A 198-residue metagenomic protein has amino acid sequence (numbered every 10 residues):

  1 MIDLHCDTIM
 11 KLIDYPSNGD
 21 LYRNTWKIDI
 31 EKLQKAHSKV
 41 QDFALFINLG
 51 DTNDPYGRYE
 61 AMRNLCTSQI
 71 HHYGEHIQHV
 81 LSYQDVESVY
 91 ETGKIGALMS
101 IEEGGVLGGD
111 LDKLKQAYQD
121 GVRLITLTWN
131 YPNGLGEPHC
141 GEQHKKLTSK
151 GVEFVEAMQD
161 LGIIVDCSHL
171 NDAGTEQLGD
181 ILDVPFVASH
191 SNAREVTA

Functional and structural regions predicted by a protein language model:
M1-H144, R194-A198: N-terminal hydrophobic targeting/anchoring segments and the immediately downstream early-domain regions of hydrolases
G109-Q119, G141-V187: Histidine/acidic residue-rich metal-binding segments in metalloenzymes
N130, L170, S191: An acidic- and aromatic-residue-enriched active-site/binding cleft used to recognize and process polar
P185, H190-V196: Acidic, glycine-rich loop-and-beta core segments that form the ion-binding/anion-interacting portion of active sites
